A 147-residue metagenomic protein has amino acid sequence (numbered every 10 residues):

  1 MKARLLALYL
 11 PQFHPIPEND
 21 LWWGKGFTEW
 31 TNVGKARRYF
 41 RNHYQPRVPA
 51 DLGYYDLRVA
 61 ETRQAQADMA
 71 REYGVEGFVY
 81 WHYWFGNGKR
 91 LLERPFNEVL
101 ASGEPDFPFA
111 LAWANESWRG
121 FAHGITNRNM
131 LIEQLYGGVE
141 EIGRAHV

Functional and structural regions predicted by a protein language model:
M1-R144: Glycan-processing catalytic domains of CAZymes
